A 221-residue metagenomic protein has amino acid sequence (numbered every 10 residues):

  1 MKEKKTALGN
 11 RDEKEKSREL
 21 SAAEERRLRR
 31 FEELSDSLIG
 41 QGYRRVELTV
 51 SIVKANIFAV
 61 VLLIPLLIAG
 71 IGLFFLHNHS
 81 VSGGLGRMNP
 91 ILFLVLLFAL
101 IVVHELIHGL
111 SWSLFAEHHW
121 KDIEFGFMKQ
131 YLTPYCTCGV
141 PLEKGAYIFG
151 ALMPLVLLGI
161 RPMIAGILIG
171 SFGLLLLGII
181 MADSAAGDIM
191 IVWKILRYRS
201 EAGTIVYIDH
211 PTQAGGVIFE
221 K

Functional and structural regions predicted by a protein language model:
K2-N78, F125-K221: Metalloprotease/metallohydrolase-associated module, dominated by Zn2+-dependent proteases
S80-S82: Membrane interface segments of multi-pass transport proteins and intramembrane proteases
G84-I101, Y147: Short pre-active-site segment immediately N-terminal to the catalytic Zn-binding motif
F93-L106, W120-D122, C138-G139: Charged, low-complexity, helix/coiled-coil-prone segments
L100-S113, P154: Active-site recognition of the HExxH zinc-binding catalytic motif
H108-K121, Y198: Catalytic Zn2+-binding segment of zinc metalloproteases
